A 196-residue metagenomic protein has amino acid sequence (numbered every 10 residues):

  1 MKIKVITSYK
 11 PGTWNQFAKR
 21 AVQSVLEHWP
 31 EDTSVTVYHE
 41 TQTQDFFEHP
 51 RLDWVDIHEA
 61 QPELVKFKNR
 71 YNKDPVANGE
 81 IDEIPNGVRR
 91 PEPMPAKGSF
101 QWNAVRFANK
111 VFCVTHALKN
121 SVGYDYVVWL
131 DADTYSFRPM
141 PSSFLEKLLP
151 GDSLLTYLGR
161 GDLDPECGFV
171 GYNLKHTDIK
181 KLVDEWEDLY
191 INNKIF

Functional and structural regions predicted by a protein language model:
M1-A96, N120-G123, L174-T177: N-terminal anchoring/stem segment of glycosyltransferases
I6-K10, V37-E40, N109, L130-A132 (+1 more regions): Short His-Asn-centered micro-motif
G98-F100: A detector of tandem-repeat and repeat-rich interaction/domain scaffolds
W102, R106-Y157: GT-A fold catalytic core of metal-dependent nucleotide-sugar glycosyltransferases, centered on the diacidic
R106, G161-D164: A short catalytic or substrate-binding loop motif that flags glycine-/basic-rich loops and adjacent residues that bind
V127, P139-S142, E166-G168, K180-D184: A short secondary-structure junction signal
D164-K175: Substrate-binding rim/cap in mid-to-C-terminal beta-strand-loop elements of soluble/periplasmic
L174-F196: Catalytic core and acceptor-binding pocket of nucleotide-sugar-dependent glycosyltransferases
